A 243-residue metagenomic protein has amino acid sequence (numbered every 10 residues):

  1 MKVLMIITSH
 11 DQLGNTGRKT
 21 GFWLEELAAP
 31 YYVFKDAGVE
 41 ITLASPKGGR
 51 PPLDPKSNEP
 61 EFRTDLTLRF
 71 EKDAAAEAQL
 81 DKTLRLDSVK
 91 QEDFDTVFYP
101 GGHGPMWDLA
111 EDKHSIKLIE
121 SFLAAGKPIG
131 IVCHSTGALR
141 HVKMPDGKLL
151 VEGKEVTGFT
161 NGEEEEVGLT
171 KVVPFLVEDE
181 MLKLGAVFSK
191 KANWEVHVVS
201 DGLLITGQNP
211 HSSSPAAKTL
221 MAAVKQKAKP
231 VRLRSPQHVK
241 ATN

Functional and structural regions predicted by a protein language model:
M1-A125, G137-N243: Extended, subdomain-level signal for the structured scaffold at the beginning of enzyme domains
I129: Conserved, well-structured core segments that form or line functional sites
C133: Catalytic, metal-anchored helix/loop core of enzyme active sites in primary metabolism
